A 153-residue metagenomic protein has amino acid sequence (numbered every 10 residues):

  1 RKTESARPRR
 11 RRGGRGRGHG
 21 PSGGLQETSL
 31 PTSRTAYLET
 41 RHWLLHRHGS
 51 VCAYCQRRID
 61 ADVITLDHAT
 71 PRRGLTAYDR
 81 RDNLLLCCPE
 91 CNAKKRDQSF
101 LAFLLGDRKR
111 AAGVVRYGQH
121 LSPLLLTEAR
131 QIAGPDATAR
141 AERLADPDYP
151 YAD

Functional and structural regions predicted by a protein language model:
K2-A6: Dual-mode signal for accessory low-complexity, basic/Gly-rich regions
R7-Y54, R116-A133, R140, L144: Short, charged surface segments at domain edges that flank catalytic/cofactor-binding sites
Y54-L86, K95-A102, D107: Histidine-centered nuclease catalytic patch
R81-N83, E90-D153: A detector for short metal-coordination/catalytic motifs
